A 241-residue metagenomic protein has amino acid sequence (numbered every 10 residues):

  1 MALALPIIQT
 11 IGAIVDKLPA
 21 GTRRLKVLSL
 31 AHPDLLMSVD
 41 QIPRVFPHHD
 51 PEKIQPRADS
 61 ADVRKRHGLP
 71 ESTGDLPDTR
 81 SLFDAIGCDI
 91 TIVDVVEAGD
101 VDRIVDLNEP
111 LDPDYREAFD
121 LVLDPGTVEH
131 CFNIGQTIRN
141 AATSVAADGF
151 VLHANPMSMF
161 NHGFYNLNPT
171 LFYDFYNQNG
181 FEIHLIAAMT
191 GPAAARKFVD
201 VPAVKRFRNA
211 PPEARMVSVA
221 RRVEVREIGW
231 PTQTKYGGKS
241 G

Functional and structural regions predicted by a protein language model:
M1-S29, D34-P47: Class I SAM-dependent methyltransferase Rossmann-like catalytic core, especially the SAM/SAH-binding loop
L5, Q9-G12, P77-R80, R139 (+2 more regions): A structural signal for well-ordered alpha-helical segments within the folded catalytic domains of diverse enzymes
V27, G74-N161: Conserved SAM-binding loop
D34, E97-G99, E109, A188-A193: Residue-level detector of flexible, active-site-proximal loop/helix-junction positions within diverse enzyme catalytic
D34-L35, E97, S158, E224: Short, glycine/serine-rich, charged loops/turns that create anion-binding and catalytic segments at active sites
L35-T91: Aromatic- and Gly/Pro-rich amphipathic surface segment
V39-I42, D102-R103, G163-Y165: A short acidic (Asp/Glu
H67-T73, D84-I86, F132-G241: S-adenosyl-L-methionine-dependent methyltransferase catalytic module, highlighting the catalytic core
